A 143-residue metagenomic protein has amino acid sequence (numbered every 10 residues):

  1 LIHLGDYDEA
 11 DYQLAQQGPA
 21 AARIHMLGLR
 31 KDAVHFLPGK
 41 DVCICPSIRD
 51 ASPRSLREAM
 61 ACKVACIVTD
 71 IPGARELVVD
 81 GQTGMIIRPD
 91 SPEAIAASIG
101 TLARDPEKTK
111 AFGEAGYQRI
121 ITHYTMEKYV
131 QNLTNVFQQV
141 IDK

Functional and structural regions predicted by a protein language model:
L1-R23, L27, K108: Short, structured helix-loop element that forms part of the nucleotide-activated donor/catalytic region
L29, I48: Aromatic "clamp/platform" in nucleotide-sugar-dependent glycosyltransferases that forms part of the donor/acceptor
V34, P53-A61, R75-E76, Q82: Short alpha-helical segment that forms part of, or immediately flanks, the ligand-binding pocket in carbohydrate-active
K40: An anion/phosphate-binding loop that grips the pyrophosphate of nucleotide cofactors and donors
C43-I44: A short hydrophobic beta-strand element within the catalytic core of glycosyltransferases that build diverse glycans
A65-V68, V78: Short hydrophobic beta-strand element within catalytic cores of glycosyltransferases and related nucleotide-activated
D80-G81, M85-P92, T101-P106: Conserved acidic donor-binding segment of nucleotide-sugar-dependent glycosyltransferases
A94, T101, K108-H123, Y129-N135: A short, well-ordered alpha-helix in the C-terminal region of glycosyltransferases
